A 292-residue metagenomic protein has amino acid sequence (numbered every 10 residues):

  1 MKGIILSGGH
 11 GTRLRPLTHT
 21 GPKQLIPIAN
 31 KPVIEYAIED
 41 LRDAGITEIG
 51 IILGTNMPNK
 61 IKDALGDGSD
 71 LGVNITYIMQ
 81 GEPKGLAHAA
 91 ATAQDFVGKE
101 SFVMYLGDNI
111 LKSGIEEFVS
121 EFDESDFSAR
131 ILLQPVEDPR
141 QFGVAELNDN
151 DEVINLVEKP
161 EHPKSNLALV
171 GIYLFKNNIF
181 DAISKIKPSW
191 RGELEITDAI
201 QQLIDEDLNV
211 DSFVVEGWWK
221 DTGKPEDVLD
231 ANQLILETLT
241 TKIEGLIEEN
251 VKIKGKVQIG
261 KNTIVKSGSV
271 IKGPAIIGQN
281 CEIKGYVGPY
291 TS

Functional and structural regions predicted by a protein language model:
K2-I5, R13-H19, I26-P27, K31-L106 (+2 more regions): Conserved N-terminal catalytic core of the sugar/cofactor nucleotidyltransferase
G9, D108, P135, K224: Active-site glycine-centered loops adjacent to acidic/histidine catalytic or metal-binding residues that shape
H10, D108-N109, V251, V287: Active-site metal-binding loops of divalent metal-dependent hydrolases
Q24, N74-T76, E152-N155, N209-D211: Conserved beta-strand segments of alpha/beta enzyme cores
L25, A145-L147, S212: A structural signal for short hydrophobic beta-strand segments in well-ordered beta-sheet cores
P27, Y173-L174, T222: Short aromatic/basic micro-patch
L111-K187: Conserved core of the sugar-phosphate nucleotidyltransferase
E152, N178, K185-S292: Left-handed beta-helix
